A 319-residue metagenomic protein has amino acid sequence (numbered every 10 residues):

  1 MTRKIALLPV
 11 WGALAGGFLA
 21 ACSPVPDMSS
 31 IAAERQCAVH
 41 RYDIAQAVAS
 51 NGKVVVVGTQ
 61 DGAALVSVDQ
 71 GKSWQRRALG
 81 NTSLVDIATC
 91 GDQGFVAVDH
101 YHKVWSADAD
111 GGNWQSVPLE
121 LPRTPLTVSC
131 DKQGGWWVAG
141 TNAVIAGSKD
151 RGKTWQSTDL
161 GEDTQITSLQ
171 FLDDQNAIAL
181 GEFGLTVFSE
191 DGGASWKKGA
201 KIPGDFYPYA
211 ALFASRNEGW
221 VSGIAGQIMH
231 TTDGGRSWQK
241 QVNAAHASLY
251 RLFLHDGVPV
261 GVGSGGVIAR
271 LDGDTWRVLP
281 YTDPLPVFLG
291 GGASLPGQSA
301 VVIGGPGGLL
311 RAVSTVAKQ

Functional and structural regions predicted by a protein language model:
M1-A20: Sec-dependent bacterial lipoprotein signal peptides
A21-Q319: Residue-level hotspots at or immediately adjacent to binding/recognition sites across diverse folds
